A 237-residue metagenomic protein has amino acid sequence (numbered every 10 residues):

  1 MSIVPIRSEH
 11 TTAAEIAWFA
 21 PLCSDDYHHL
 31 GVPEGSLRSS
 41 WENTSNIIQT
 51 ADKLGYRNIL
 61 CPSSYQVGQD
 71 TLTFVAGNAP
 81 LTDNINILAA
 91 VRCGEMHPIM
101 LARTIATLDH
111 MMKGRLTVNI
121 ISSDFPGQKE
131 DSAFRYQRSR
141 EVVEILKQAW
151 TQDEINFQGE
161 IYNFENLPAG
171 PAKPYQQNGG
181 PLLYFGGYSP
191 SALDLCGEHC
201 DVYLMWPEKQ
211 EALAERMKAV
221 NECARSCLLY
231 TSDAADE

Functional and structural regions predicted by a protein language model:
S2-T82, Q176-P181: N-terminal beta1-alpha1-beta2 module of alpha/beta enzyme domains
P5-L37, E95-I161, P207-K218: Flexible, glycine-rich active-site loops centered on histidine and acidic residues that chelate a metal or position
I16-W18, I59-C61, I87-A89, L116-I120 (+3 more regions): Hydrophobic faces of well-ordered beta-strands that scaffold small-molecule active sites in alpha/beta enzyme cores
Q49, A76, A106, L193-G197: Alpha-helical segments flanking ligand/cofactor-binding loops in enzyme cores
S64, G68, A89-H97: Active-site nucleophile and cofactor-binding loops and adjacent substrate-binding regions of central metabolic enzymes
L81-N84, M112, E198-Y203: Glycine-enriched alpha-helix->loop->beta-strand junction motifs that scaffold or abut catalytic
Q148, D201-V202, E237: Well-ordered beta-strand positions
Y230-E237: Conserved small/polar residues in nucleotide/adenosyl-binding loops
